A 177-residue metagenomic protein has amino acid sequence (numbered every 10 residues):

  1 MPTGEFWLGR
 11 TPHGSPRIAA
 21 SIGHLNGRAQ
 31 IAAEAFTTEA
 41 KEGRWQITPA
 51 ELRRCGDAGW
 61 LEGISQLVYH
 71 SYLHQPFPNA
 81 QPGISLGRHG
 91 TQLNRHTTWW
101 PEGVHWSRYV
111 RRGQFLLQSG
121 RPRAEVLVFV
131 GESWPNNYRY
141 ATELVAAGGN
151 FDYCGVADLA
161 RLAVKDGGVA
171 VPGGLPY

Functional and structural regions predicted by a protein language model:
M1-Y177: Carbohydrate-binding surfaces of carbohydrate-active enzymes
